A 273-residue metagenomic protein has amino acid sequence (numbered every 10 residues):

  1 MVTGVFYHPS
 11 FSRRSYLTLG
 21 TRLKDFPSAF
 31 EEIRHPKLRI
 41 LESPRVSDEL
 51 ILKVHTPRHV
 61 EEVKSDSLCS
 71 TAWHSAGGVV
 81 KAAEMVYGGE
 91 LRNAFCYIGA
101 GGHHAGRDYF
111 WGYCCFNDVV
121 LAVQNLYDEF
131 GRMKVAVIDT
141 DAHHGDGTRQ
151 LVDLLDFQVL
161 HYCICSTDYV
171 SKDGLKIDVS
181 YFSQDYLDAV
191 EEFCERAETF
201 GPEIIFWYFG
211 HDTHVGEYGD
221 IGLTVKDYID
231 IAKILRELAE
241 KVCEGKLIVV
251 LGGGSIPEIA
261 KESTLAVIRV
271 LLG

Functional and structural regions predicted by a protein language model:
M1-L52: N-terminal low-complexity, Ser/Thr- and acidic-residue-enriched intrinsically disordered segments
K53-G273: A general "terminal functional-core" signal
